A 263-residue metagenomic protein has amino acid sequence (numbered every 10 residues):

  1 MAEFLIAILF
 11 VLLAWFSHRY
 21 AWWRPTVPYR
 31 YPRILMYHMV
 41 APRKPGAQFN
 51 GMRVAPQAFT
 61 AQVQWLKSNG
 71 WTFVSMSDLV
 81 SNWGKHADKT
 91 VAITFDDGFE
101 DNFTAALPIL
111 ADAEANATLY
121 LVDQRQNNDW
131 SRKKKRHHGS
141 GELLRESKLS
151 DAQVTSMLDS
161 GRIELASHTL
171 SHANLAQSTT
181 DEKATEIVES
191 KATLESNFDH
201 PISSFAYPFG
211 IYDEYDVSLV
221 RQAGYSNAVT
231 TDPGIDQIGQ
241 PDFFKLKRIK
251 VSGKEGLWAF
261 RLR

Functional and structural regions predicted by a protein language model:
M1-I93, D101, S160, Q177-R263: C-terminal active-site subregion of NodB/CE4 polysaccharide deacetylases
M52-P56, G139-K148: A short acidic, glycine-rich active-site loop that binds or catalyzes chemistry on phosphate/adenosine moieties
K67, P108-E114, S147-A166, R221 (+1 more regions): Acidic (Asp/Glu)-rich catalytic clusters
I93, K133-R145, H172-T179: Surface-exposed cleft-lining segments at the edges of enzyme active sites
F99-E100, S171: Short, glycine/acidic-enriched loop or turn micro-motifs at the edges of active sites
E114-R136: A short, conserved beta-to-alpha structural element at the edge of catalytic cores that scaffolds binding
L165-A173: Histidine-centered catalytic micro-motifs
